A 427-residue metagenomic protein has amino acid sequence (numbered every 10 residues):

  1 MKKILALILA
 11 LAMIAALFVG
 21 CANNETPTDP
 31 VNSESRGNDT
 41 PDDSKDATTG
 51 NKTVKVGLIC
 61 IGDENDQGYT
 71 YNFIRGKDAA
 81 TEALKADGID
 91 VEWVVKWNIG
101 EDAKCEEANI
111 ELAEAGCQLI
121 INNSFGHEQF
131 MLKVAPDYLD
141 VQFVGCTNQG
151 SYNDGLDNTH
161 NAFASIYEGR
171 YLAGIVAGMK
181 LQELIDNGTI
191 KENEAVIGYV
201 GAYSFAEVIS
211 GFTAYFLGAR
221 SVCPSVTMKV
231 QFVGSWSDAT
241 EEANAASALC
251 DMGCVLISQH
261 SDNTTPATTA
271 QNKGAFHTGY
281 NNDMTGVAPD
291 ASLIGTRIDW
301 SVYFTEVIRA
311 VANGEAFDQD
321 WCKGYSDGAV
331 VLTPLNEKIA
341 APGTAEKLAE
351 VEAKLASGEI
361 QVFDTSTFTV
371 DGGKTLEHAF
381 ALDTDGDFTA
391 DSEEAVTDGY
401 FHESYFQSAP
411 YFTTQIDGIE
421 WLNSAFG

Functional and structural regions predicted by a protein language model:
M1-I8: Positively charged n-region of N-terminal signal peptides that target proteins for export
L11-A12: Repetitive helical segments and hydrophobic/amphipathic motifs
A16-G20: C-terminal motif of bacterial Sec signal peptides marking the signal peptidase cleavage site
N23-N24, D29-G427: A residue-level marker of the well-folded mature domains of exported/periplasmic proteins
